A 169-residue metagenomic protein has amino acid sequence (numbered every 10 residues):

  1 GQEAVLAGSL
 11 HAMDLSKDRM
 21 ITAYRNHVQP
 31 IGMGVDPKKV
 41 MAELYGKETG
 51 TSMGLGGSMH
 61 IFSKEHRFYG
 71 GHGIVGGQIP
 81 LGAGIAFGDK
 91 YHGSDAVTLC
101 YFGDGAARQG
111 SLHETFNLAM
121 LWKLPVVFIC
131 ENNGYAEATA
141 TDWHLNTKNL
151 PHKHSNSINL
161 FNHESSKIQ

Functional and structural regions predicted by a protein language model:
Q2-W122, A140-N146, P151, S155: Cofactor-binding active-site loop characterized by glycine-rich and histidine/acidic residues
V126-F128: A positional/architectural concept
C130-Q169: Thiamine diphosphate
